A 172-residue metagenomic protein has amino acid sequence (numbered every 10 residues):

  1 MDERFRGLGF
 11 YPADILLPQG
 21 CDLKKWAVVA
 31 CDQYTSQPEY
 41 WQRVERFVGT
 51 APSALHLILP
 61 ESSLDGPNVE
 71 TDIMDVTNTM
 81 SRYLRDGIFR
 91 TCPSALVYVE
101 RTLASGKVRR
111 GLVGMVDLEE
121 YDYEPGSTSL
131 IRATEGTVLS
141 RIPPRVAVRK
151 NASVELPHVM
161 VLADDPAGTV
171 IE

Functional and structural regions predicted by a protein language model:
M1-E172: A cross-family signal for N-terminal binding/gating loops and helix N-caps that shape access to the active site
